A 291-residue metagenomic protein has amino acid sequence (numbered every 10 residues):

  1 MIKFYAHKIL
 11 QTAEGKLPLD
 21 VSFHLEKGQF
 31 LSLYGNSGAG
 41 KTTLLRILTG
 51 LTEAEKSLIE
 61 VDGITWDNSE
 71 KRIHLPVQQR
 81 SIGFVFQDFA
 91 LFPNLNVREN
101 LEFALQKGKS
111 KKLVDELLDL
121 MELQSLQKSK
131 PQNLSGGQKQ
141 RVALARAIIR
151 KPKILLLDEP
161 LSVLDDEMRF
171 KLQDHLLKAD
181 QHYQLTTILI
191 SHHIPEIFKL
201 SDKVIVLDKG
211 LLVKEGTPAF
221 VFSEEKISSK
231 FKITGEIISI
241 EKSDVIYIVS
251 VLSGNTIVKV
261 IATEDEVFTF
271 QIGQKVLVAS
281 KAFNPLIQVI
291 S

Functional and structural regions predicted by a protein language model:
I64-N68, K109-L126, L177-K178: Conserved ABC ATPase "signature" region
T65-G83: ABC ATPase NBD coupling module
K130-L134, Q138: Conserved ABC ATPase signature
I149-K153: A short, proline-enriched helix->beta-strand linker immediately N-terminal to the Walker B motif in ABC-type P-loop
L155-E159: Catalytic Walker B motif of ABC-type/P-loop ATPase nucleotide-binding domains
Q184-H192: Conserved H-loop
